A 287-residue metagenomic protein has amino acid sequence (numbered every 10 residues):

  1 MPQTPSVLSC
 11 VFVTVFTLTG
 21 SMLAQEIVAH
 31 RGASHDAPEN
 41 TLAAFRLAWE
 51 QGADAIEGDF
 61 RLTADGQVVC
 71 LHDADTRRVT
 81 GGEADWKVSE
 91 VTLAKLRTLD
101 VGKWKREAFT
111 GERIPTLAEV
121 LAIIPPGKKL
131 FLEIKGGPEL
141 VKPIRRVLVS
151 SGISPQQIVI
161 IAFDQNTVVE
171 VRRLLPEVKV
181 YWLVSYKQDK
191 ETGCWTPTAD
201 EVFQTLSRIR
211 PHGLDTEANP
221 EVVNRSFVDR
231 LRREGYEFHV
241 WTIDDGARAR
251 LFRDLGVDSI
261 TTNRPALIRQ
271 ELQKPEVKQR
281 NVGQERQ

Functional and structural regions predicted by a protein language model:
M1-S9: Positively charged n-region of N-terminal signal peptides that target proteins for export
S9-G20: Bacterial N-terminal signal peptides
G20-Q287: Phosphate-group recognition and catalysis centered on beta-loop-alpha active-site segments
